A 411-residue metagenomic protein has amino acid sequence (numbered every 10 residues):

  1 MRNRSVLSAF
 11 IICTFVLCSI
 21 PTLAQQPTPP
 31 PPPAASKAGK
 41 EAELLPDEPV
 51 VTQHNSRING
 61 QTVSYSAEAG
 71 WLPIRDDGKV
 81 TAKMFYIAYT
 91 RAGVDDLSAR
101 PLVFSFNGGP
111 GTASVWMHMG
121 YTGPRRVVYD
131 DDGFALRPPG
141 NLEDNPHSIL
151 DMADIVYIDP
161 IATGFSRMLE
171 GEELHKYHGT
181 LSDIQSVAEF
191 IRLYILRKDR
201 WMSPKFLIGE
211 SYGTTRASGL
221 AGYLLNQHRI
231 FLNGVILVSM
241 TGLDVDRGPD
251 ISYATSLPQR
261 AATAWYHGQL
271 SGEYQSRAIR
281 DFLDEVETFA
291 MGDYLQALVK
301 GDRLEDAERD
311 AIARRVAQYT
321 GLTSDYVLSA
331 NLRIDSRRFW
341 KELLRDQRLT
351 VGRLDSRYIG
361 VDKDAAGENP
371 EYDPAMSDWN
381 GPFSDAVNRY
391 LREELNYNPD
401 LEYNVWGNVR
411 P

Functional and structural regions predicted by a protein language model:
S8-S19: Bacterial N-terminal signal peptides
Q26-A38, K79-K176: N-terminal cap/lid subdomain of alpha/beta-hydrolase-fold enzymes
L44-V94: N-terminal cap/lid segment of alpha/beta-hydrolase-fold proteins
P124-V128, A221, L225-Q318: A catalytic-pocket lid/entrance helix-loop region that shapes and gates access to the active site across common
L150, P160, Y177-I195: Alpha/beta-hydrolase active-site loop
R200-Y212: Alpha/beta-hydrolase fold nucleophile elbow
G213-S218: Catalytic nucleophile loop
K300-P411: Alpha/beta-hydrolase fold catalytic core
